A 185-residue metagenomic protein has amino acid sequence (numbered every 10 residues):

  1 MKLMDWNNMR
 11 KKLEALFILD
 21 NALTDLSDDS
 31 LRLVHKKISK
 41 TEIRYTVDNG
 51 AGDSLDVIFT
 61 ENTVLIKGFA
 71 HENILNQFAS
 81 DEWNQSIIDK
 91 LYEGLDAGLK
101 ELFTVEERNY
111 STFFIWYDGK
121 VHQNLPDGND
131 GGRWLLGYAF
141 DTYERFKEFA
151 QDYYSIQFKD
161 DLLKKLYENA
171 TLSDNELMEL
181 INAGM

Functional and structural regions predicted by a protein language model:
M1-G52, E61, N76-M185: N-terminal domain-onset segments
S54-D56: Short, surface-exposed charged micro-motifs
V64-I66: Primarily extracytoplasmic ectodomains and periplasmic/lumenal surface modules that are beta-strand-rich
F69-N76: Short, solvent-exposed aromatic-acidic interface loops
